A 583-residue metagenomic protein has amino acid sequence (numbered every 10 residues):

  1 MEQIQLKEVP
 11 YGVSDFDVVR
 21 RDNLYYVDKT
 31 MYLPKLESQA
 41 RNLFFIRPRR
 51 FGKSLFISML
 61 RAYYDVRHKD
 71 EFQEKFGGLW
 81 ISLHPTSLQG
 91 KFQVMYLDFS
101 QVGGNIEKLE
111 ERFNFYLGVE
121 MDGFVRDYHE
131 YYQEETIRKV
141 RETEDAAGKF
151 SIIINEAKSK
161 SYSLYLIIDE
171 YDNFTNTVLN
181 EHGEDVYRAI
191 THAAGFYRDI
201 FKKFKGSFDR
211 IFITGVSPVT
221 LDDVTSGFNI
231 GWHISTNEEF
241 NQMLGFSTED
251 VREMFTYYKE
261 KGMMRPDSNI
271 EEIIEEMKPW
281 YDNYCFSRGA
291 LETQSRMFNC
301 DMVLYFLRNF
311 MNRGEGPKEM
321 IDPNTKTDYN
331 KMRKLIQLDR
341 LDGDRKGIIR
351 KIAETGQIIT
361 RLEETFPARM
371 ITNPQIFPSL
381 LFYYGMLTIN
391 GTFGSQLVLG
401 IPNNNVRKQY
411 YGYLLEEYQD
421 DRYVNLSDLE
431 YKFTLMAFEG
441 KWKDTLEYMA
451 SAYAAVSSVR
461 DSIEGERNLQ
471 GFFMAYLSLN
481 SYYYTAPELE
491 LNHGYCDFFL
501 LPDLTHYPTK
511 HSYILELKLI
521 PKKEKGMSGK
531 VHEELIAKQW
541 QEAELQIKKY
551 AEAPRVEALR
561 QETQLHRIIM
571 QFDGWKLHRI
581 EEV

Functional and structural regions predicted by a protein language model:
M1-R50, L55-H68, Q73-I81, A452: Walker A/P-loop-proximal flanking segment of P-loop NTPase domains
Y11-S14, Y96-A146, F174-R188, S458: Conserved P-loop NTPase mechanochemical-coupling segment
D28, A62-R126: P-loop NTPase motor core
I152-S159, V186-I211: Substrate-engagement module of ASCE P-loop NTPases
Y165-D169, G195, D209-V216: Structural recognition of the conserved hydrophobic beta-strand(s) that form the central parallel beta-sheet of P-loop
T220-G227, I234-R308: Amphipathic alpha-helical segments of the small helical/lid subdomains adjacent to P-loop NTPase cores
G231, M297-L545, K549-A551, D573 (+1 more regions): Extended alpha-helical interface modules used as scaffolds for assembling large macromolecular complexes
R555-V583: Domain-level recognition of nuclease-like catalytic cores that cleave nucleotide substrates
